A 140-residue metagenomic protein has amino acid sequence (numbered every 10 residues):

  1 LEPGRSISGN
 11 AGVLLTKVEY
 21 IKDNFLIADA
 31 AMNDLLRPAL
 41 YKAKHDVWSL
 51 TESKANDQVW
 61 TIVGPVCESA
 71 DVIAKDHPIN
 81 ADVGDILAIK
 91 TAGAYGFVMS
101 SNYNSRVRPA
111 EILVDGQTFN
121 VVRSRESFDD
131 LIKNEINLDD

Functional and structural regions predicted by a protein language model:
L1-D140: Charged (often Lys/Glu-rich) extended helix/loop segments that serve as interaction or gating elements
